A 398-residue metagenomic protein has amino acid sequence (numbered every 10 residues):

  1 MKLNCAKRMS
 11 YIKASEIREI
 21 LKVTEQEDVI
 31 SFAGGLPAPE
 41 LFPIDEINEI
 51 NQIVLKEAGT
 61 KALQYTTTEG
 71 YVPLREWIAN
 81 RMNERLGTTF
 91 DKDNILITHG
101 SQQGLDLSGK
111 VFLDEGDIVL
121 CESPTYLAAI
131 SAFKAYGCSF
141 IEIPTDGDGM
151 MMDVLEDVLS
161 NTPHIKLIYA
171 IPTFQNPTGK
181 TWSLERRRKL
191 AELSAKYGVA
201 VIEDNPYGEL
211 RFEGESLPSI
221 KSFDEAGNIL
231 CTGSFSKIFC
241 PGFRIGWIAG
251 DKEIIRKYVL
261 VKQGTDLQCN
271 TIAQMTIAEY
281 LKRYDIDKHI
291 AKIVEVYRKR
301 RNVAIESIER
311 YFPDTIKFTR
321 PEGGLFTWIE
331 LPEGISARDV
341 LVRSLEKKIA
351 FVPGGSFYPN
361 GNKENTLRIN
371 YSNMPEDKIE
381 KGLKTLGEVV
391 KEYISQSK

Functional and structural regions predicted by a protein language model:
M1, E346, N360-K398: PLP-dependent enzyme catalytic core of the Aspartate aminotransferase-like
R8-G100, L107, K282-R283, K288 (+2 more regions): N-terminal small-domain helix-loop-helix segment of the aminotransferase-like
K56, K61-Y197, I202, G208-D224 (+3 more regions): Conserved core of the PLP fold type I
P73, K257-L260, A291-V303, K381 (+1 more regions): A non-catalytic, amphipathic alpha-helix used as a structural packing/dimerization or gating element in enzyme scaffolds
E225-E295: Conserved core segment of the aminotransferase class I/II
A278, E295-I305, K317-E330, V340-V342: Conserved glycine-rich beta-strand-loop-beta hairpin in the small C-terminal domain of fold type I
I335-V340, D377-K381: Short, conserved charged micro-motifs
